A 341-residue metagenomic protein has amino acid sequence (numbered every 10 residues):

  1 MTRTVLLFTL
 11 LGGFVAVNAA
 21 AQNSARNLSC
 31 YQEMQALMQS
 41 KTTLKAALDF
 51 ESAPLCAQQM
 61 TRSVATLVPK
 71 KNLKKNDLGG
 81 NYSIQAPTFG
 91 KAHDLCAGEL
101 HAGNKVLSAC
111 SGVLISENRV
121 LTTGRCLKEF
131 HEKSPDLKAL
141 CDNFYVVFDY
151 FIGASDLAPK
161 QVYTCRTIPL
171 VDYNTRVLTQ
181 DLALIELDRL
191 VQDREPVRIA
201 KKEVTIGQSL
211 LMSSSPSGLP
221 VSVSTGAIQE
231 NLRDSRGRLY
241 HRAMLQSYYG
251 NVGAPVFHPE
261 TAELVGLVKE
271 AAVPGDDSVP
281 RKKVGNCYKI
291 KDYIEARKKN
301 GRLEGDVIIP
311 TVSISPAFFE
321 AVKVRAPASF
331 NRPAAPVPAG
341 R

Functional and structural regions predicted by a protein language model:
M1-T2: N-terminal secretory signal peptides that target proteins for export/translocation
V5-A16: Bacterial N-terminal signal peptides
A19-N23: Boundary at the C-terminal end of the N-terminal hydrophobic targeting segment
N27-D49, Q59-H101, V106, I115-E117 (+2 more regions): Serine endopeptidase catalytic core focused on the charge-relay Asp
K75, E129, G218-P220, G250-V252 (+2 more regions): Flexible loop/turn segments at secondary-structure boundaries
V106-L107, G250: Residues that act as N-cap/strand-start positions at coil-to-secondary-structure junctions
V113-L114, Q246-K269: Catalytic nucleophile loop of clan PA
G153, K269-R341: C-terminal cap/linker of serine protease catalytic domains
